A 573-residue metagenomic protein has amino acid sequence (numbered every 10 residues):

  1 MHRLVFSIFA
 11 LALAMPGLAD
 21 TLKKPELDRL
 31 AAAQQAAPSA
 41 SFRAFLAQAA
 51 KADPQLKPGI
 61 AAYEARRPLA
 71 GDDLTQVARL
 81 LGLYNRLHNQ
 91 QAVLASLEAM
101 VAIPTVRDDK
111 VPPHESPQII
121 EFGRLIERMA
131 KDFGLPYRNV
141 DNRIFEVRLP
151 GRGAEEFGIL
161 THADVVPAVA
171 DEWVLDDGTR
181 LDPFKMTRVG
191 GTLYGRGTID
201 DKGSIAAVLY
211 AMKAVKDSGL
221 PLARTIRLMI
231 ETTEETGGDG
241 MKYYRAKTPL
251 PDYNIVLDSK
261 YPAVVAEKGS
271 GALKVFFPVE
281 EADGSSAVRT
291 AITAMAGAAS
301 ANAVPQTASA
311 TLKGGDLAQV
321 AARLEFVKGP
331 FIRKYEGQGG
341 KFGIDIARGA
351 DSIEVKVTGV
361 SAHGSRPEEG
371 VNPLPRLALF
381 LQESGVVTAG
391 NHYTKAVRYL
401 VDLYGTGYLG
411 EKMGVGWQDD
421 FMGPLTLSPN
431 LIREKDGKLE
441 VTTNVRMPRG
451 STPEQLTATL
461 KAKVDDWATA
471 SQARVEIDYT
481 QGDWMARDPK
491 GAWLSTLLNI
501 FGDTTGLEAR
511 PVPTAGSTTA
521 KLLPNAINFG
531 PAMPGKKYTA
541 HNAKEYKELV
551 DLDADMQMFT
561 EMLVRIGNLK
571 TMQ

Functional and structural regions predicted by a protein language model:
H2-S7: Sec-dependent signal peptide recognition, specifically the positively charged N-region followed immediately by
A14-P16: N-terminal signal peptide c-region/cleavage motif recognized by signal peptidases
T21-Y194, L222: Acidic/His- and Gly-rich active-site-bordering loop/insert found across diverse amide/peptide-bond hydrolases
L22-K23, L27-A32, K356, K435 (+3 more regions): Zn-dependent metallopeptidase/amidohydrolase metal-coordination segment
E64, A266-K268, L273-K274, P278-V357 (+2 more regions): Acidic-enriched catalytic cores of C-N bond-cleaving enzymes acting on peptides and small amides
I159, T187-T236, L273-E281, A308-A318 (+4 more regions): Alpha-helical metal-binding/catalytic segments enriched in His/Glu/Asp
D201-G284, E325, G329, G407-F421: Acidic/histidine-rich catalytic neighborhood of metal-dependent amide-processing enzymes
A396-Y404, N430, N444-R449, R474-G491 (+1 more regions): A short beta-alpha structural unit
